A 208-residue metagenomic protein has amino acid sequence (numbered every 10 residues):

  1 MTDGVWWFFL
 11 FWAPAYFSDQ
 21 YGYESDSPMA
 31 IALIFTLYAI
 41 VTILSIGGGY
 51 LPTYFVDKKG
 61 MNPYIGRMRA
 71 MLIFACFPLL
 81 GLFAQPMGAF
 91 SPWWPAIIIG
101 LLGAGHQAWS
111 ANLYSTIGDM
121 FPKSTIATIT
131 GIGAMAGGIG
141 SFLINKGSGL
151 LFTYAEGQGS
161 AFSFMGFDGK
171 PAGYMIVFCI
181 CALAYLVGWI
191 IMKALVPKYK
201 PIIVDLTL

Functional and structural regions predicted by a protein language model:
M1-G49, H106-S110, Y114, S141-G149: Extracytoplasmic gate region of multi-pass secondary transporters
G22-I40, G66-R67, W93-I97, T128 (+1 more regions): Loop-to-transmembrane helix entry
F35-A39, G100, G131-I139: Transmembrane alpha-helical cores of Major Facilitator Superfamily
S45-P63, F152-T153: Helix-to-loop junctions at the C-terminal end of transmembrane segments in multipass secondary transporters
P63-R69, L150-L183: A membrane-interface helix-boundary motif in multi-pass transporters
Y64-L113: C-terminal transmembrane helical hairpin of 12-TM major facilitator-type secondary transporters
L79-G88, Y174-L208: Multi-pass alpha-helical transporter architecture, strongest for 12-TM Major Facilitator/SLC carriers used
G118-G157: A late C-terminal transmembrane helix in Major Facilitator Superfamily
